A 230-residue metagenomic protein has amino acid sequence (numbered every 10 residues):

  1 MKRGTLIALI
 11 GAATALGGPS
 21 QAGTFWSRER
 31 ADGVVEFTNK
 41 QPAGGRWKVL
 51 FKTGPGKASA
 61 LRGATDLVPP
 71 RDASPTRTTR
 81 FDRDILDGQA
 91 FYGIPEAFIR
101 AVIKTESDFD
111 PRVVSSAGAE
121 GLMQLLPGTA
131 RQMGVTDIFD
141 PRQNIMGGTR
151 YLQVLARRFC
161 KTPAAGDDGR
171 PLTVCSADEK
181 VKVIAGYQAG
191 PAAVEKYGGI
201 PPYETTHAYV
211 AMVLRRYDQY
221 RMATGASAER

Functional and structural regions predicted by a protein language model:
K2-I7, G11, L16-F81: Short, cationic interaction patches enriched in Lys/Arg with P/S/T/G and frequent prolines that mark the mature domain
F51-K52, A60-R230: Catalytic glycan-binding domains that act on GlcNAc-containing polysaccharides
